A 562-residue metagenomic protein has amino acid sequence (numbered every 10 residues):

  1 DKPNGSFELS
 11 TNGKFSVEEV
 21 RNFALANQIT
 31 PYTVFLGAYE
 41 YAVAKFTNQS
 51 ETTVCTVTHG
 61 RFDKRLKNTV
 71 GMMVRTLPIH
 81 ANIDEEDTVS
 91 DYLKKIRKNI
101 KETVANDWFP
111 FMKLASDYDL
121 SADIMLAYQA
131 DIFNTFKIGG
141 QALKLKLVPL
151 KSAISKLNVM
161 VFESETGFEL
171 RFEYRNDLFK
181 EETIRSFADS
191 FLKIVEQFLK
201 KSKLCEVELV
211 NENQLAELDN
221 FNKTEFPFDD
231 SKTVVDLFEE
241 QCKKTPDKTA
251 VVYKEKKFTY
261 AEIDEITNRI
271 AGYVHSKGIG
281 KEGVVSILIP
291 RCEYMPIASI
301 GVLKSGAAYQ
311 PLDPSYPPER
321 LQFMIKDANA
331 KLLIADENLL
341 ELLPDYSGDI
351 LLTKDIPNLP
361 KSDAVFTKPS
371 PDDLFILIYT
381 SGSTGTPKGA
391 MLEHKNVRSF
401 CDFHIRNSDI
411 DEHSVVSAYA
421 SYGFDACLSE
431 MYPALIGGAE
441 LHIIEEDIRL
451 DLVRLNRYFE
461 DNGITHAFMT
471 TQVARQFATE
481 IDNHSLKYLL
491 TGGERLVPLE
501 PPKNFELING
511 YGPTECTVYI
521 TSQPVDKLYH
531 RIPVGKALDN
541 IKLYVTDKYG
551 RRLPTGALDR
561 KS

Functional and structural regions predicted by a protein language model:
D1-E8, K14, D87, T103 (+4 more regions): Short amphipathic alpha-helices and their capping loops
D1-I29, L209-L215, A250: Flexible, P/S/T/G-rich "lid" or insertion loops adjacent to the active sites of thioester-utilizing
K2-N4, F23-Y32, L36-E40, K45-V148 (+11 more regions): His-Asp-centered acyl/peptidyl-transfer active-site segments
E18, N22, F46, T76-P78 (+10 more regions): Carrier-protein-dependent adenylate-forming modules in NRPS/ANL systems
A122-I124, A153-L157, V234, K281-G283 (+4 more regions): Short beta-strand or tight-loop elements that sit immediately N-terminal to catalytic metal-binding acidic residues
M160-S164: Short beta-strand micro-motifs enriched in acidic
E293-I300, A307-K326, N338, K361-T555: Motif- and composition-driven signal specific to adenylation
